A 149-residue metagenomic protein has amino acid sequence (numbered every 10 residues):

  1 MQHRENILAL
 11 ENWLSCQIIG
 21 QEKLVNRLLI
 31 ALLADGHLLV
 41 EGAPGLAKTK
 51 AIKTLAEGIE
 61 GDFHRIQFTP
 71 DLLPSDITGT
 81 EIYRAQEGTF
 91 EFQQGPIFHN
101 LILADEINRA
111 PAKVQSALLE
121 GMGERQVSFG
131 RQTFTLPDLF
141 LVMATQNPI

Functional and structural regions predicted by a protein language model:
Q2-L46: Pre-Walker A (pre-P-loop) alpha-helix and adjacent loop at the N terminus of AAA/AAA+ ATPase modules, a conserved
R27-I30, Y83-L103, Q132: Conserved alpha-helical scaffold flanking the Walker A/P-loop in AAA+ ATPase domains
L32-T69: Walker A/P-loop
G36-L38, D62, F98-I102, Q126-V127 (+1 more regions): Loop/turn-to-beta-strand initiation segments
A43, I77, T145: P-loop (Walker A) phosphate-binding loop of NTP-binding proteins
G58-Q86: AAA+/P-loop NTPase substrate/partner-engagement loops
R84-T89, E106-A117, M122-I149: Canonical AAA+ ATPase core
